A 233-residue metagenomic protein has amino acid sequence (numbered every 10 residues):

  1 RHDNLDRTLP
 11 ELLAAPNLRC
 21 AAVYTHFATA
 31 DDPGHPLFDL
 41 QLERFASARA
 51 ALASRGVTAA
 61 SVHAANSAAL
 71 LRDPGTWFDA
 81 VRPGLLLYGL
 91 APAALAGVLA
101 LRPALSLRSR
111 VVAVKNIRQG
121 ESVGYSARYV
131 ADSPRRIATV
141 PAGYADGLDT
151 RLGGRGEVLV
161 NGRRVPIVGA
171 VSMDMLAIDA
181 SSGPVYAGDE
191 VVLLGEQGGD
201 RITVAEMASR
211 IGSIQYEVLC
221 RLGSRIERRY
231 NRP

Functional and structural regions predicted by a protein language model:
R1-R118: Active-site loop/helix belt of alpha/beta enzymes
N116-P233: C-terminal accessory subdomain/extension
